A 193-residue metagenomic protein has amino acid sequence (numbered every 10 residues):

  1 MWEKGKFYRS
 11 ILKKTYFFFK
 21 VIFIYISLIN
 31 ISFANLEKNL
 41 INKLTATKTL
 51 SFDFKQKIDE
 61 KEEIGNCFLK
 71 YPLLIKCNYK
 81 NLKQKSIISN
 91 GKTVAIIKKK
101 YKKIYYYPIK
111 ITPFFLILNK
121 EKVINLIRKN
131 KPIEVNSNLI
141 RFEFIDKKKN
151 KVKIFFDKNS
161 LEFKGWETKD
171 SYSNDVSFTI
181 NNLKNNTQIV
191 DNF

Functional and structural regions predicted by a protein language model:
M1-K14: N-terminal secretory signal peptides that target proteins for export/translocation
K14-Y25: Sec-dependent signal peptide recognition, specifically the positively charged N-region followed immediately by
I29-I31: N-terminal signal peptide c-region/cleavage motif recognized by signal peptidases
N42-E62: A short, Trp-centered hydrophobic/proline-enriched beta-strand micro-motif
C67-L116, V176: An acidic-aromatic
K100-L139: Flexible, surface-exposed loop/linker segments and immediately adjacent secondary-structure boundaries
N125-F193: Gly/Pro-enriched, hydrophobic low-complexity segments that function as extracytoplasmic propeptides/linkers
